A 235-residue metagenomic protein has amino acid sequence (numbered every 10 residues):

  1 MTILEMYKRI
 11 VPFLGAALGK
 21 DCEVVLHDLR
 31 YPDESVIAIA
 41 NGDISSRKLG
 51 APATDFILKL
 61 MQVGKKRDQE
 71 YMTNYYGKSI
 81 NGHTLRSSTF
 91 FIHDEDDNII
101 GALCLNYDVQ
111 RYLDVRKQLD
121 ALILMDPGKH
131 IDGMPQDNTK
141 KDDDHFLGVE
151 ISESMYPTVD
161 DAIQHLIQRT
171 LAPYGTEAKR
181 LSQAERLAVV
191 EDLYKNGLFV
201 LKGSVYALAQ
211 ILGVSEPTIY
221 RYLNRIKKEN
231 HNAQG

Functional and structural regions predicted by a protein language model:
M1-F13, A17, A102, Y107-E177: Juxtadomain coupling helices with adjacent low-complexity linkers
F13-N74, K78-I80: Structured interaction and signal-relay segments at domain junctions
L60-Q118: Sensory/regulatory domains in signal-transduction proteins
Q168-L193: Short, Lys/Arg-enriched anionic-surface-contact patches
S204-L212: Short alpha-helical "recognition helix" segments of helix-turn-helix
P217: Key DNA-contact positions within bacterial/archaeal DNA-binding proteins
L223: DNA major-groove recognition helix of helix-turn-helix
